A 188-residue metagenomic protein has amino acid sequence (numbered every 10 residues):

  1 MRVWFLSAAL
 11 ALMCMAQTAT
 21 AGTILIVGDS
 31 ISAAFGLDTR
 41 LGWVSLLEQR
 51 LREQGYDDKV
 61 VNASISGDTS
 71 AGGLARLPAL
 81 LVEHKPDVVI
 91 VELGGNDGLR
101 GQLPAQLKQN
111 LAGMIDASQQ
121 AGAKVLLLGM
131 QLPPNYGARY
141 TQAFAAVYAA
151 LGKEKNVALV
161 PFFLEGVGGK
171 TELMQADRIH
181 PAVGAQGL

Functional and structural regions predicted by a protein language model:
M1-F5: Positively charged n-region of N-terminal signal peptides that target proteins for export
S7-A16: Bacterial N-terminal signal peptides
A11, V27, I31, V61 (+2 more regions): General secondary-structure edge motif
A16-I24, K124, E172: Generic structural signal for short, solvent-exposed loop/turn connectors between secondary structure elements
A19-S66, R76-K85: Serine-esterase "nucleophile elbow" of acetyl-processing enzymes
L46-Q49, E53-Y56, G72-L188: Alpha-helical cap/lid subdomain in secreted, periplasmic, or secretory-pathway luminal O-acyl-processing enzymes
G67-A71: Acidic-and-aromatic substrate-binding clefts and catalytic sites of carbohydrate-active enzymes
